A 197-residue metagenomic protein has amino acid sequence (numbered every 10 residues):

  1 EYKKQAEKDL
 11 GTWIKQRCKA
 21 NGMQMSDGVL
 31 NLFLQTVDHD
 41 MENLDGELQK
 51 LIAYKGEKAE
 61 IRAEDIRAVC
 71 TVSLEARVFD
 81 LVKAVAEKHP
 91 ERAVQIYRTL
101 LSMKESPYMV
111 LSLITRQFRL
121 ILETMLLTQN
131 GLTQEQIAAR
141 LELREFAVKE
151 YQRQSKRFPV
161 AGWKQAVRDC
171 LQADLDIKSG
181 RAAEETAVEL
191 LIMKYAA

Functional and structural regions predicted by a protein language model:
E1-A197: Conserved beta/loop motifs at nucleotide-recognition and modification sites
